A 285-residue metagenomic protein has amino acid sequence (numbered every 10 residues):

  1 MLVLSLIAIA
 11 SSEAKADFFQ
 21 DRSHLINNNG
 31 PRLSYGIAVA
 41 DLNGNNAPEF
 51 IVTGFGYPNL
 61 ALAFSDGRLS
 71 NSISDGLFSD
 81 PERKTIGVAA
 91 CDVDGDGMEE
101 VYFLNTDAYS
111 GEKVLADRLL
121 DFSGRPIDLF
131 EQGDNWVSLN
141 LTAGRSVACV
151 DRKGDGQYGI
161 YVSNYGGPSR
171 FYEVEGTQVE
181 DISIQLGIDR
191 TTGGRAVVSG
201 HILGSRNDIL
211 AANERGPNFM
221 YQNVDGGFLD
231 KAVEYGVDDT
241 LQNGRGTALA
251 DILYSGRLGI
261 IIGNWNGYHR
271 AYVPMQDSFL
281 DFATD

Functional and structural regions predicted by a protein language model:
M1-I9: Bacterial N-terminal signal peptides
A14-D285: Beta-propeller-forming repeat regions
